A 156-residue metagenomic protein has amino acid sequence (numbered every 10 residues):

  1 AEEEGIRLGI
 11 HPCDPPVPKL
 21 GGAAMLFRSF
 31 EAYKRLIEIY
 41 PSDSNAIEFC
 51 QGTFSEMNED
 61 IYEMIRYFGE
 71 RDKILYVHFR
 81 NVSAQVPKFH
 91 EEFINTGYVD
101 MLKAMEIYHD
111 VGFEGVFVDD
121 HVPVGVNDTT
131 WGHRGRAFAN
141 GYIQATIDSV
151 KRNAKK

Functional and structural regions predicted by a protein language model:
E2-E3, R7, V17-K156: Histidine-acidic metal/acid-base catalytic patches
D14: Helix-loop segments that flank and shape redox-cofactor active sites
